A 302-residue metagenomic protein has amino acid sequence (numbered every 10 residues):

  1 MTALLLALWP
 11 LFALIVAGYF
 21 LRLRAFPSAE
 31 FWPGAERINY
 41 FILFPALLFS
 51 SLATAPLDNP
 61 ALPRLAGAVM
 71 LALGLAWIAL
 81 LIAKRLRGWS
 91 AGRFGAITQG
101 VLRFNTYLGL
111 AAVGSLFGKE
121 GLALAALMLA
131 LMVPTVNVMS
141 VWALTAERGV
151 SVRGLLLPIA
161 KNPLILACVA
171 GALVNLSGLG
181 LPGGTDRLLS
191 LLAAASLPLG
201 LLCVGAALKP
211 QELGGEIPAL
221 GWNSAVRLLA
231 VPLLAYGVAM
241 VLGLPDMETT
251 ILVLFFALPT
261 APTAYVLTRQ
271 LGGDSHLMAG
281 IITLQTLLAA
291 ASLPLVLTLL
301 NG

Functional and structural regions predicted by a protein language model:
M1-G302: Alpha-helical transmembrane segments of multi-pass small-molecule/ion transporters
